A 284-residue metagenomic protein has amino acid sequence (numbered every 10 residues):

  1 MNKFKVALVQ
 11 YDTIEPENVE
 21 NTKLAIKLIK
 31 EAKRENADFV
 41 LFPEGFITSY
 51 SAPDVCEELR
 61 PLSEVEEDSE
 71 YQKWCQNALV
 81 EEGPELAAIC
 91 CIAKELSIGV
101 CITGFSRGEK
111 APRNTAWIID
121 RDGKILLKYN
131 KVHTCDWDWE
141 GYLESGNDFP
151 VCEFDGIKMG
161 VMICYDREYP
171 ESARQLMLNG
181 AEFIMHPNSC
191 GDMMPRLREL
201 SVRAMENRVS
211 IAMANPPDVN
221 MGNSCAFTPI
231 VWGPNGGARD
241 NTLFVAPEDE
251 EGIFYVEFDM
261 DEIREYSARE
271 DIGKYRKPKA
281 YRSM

Functional and structural regions predicted by a protein language model:
M1-F39, M185: N-terminal active-site segment of His-dependent metallophosphoesterases
M1-V6, V151-G160, F183: Beta-strand-turn-beta hairpins that frame and shape the catalytic cleft of phosphate-ester-processing enzymes
N18, K30-D122, G191-N207: Cys-nucleophile CN-hydrolase/nitrilase-fold catalytic domain and related Cys-dependent amidase chemistry that acts on
A78-G99, K158, R167-F254: CN hydrolase (nitrilase-like) catalytic-core segments centered on the catalytic cysteine and neighboring Lys/Glu
I102-G104, T115-I118, P150, G222-A226 (+1 more regions): Short beta-strand scaffold segments in enzyme catalytic cores
D122, K128-Y129, T242-P247: Short hydrophobic alpha-helix segments
K131-S145, E250-Y266: A short, polar/charged loop-to-alpha-helix boundary motif
F258-M284: A short C-terminal boundary segment appended to hydrolase-like catalytic domains
